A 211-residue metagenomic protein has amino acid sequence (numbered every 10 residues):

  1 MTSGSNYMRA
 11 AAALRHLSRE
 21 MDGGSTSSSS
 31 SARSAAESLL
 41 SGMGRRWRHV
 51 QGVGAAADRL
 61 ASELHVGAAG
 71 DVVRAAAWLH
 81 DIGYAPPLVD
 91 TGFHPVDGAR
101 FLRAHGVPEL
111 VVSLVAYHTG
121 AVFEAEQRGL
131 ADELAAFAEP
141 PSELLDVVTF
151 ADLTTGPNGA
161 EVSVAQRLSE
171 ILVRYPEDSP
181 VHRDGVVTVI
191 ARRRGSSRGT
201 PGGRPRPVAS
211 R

Functional and structural regions predicted by a protein language model:
T2-T26, S38-G67, L79, H105-V107 (+1 more regions): Divalent metal-dependent phosphate-bond-processing catalytic cores, especially two-metal-ion Mg2+/Mn2+ enzymes that act
S28-S30, H49, D71-R74: N-terminal glycine-rich anion-binding loops that anchor highly charged ligand groups
A69-L102, V112-V122, D152: His-Asp-centered metal-binding catalytic motifs of divalent-metal-dependent phosphohydrolases/nucleases
